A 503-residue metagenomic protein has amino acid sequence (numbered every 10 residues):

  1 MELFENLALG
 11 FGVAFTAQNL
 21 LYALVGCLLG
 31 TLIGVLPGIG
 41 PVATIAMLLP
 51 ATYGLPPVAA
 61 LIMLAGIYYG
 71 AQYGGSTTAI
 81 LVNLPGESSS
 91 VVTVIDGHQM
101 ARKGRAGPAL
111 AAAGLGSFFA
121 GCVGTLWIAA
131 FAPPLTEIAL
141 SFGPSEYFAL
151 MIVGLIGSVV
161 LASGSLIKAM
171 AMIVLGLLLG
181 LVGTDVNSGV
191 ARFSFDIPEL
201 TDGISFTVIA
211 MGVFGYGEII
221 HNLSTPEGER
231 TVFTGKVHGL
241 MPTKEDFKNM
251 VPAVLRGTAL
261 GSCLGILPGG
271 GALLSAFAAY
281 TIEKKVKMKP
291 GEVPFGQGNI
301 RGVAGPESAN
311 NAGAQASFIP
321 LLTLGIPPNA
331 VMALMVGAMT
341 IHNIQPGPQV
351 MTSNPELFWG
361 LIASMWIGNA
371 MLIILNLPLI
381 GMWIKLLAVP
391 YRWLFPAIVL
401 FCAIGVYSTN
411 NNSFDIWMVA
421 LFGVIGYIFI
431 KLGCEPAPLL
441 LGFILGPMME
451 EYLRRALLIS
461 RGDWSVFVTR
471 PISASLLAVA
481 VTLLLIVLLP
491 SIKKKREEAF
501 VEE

Functional and structural regions predicted by a protein language model:
M1-A60, A139, A191-N299, I384 (+3 more regions): Helix-loop-helix hairpins and the membrane-proximal interhelical loops of multi-pass alpha-helical transport proteins
C27-P41, G70-N83, S158-S163, A259-P268 (+3 more regions): Transmembrane alpha-helix interface/packing and boundary motifs in multi-pass membrane proteins, characterized by
I33-V42, I80-V91, V123-W127, L264-L274 (+4 more regions): Short helix-coil transition sites and intra-membrane helix breaks within transmembrane domains of multi-pass
P41-A51, L64, A79-Q99, A130 (+6 more regions): Re-entrant/interfacial helical elements at transmembrane boundaries that shape and gate the permeation pathway
V58-I62, Q99-G116, K289-G302, A330-A333 (+1 more regions): Membrane-interface alpha-helices at helix entry/exit sites of multi-pass transporters
Y68-I80, G86, G298-L324, P328 (+1 more regions): A structural-propensity feature for long, helix-poor, extended segments
Y69-G74, L115-W127, L135, L179 (+3 more regions): Membrane-embedded alpha-helical segments of transport systems, primarily multispan ion/solute transporters
A111-E227, I341-K495: Membrane-embedded alpha-helical modules
